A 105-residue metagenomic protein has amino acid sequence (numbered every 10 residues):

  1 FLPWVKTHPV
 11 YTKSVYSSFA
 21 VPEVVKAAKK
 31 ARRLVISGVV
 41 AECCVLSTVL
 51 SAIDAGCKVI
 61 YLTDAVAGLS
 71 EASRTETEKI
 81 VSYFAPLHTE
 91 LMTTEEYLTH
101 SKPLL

Functional and structural regions predicted by a protein language model:
F1-L105: Active-site-adjacent betaalpha module
